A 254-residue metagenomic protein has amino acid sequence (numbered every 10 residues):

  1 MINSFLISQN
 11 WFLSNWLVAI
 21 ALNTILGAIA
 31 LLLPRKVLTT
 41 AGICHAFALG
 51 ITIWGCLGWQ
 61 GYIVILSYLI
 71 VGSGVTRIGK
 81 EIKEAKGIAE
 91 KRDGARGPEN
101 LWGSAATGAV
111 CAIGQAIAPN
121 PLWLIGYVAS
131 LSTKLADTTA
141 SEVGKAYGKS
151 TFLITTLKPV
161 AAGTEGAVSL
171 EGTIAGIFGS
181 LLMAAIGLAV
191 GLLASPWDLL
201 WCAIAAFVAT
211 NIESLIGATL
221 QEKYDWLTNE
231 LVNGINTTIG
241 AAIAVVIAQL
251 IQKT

Functional and structural regions predicted by a protein language model:
M1-A140, G144-T254: Hydrophobic alpha-helical transmembrane segments
